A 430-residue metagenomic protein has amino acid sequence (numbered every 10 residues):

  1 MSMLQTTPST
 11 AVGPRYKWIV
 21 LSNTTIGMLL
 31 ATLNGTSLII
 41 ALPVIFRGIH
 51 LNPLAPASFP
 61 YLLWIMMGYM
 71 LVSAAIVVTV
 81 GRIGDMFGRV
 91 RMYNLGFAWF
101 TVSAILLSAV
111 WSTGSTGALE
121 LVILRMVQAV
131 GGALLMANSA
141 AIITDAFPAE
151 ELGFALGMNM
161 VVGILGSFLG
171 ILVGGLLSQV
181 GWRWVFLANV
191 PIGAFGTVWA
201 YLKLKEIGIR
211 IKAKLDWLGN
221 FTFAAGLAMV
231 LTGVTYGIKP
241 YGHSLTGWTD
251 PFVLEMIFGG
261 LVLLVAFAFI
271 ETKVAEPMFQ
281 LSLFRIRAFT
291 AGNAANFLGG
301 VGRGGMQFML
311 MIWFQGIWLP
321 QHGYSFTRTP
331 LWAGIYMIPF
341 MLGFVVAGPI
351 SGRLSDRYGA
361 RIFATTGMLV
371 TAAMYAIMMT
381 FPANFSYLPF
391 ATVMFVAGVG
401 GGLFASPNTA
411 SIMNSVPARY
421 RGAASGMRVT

Functional and structural regions predicted by a protein language model:
S2-Y201, I350-S351, Y358, T366-A383 (+2 more regions): Transmembrane-helix bundle of Major Facilitator Superfamily
Y16-V20, G117, L121, N189 (+5 more regions): Residue-level signature of transmembrane alpha-helical entry/exit and packing/kink sites in multi-pass membrane
L21-H50, L54-M67, P251-F252, L263 (+3 more regions): Transmembrane core module of solute transporters
G27, A140, M158-V162, L215-L218 (+2 more regions): Hydrophobic alpha-helical segments of secondary membrane carriers
V44-I45, I142, L176, K203 (+6 more regions): A residue-level signal for alpha-helical anchor/packing sites in multi-pass solute transporters
V110-S115, P148, W182, K203-E206 (+5 more regions): Short helix-capping/hinge motifs at transmembrane helix termini and TM-loop junctions
I143-L152, T327, M413-R421: Paired intracellular helix-loop junctions of major facilitator superfamily
V180-A294, G302: Hydrophobic transmembrane-helix bundles of small-molecule transporters
